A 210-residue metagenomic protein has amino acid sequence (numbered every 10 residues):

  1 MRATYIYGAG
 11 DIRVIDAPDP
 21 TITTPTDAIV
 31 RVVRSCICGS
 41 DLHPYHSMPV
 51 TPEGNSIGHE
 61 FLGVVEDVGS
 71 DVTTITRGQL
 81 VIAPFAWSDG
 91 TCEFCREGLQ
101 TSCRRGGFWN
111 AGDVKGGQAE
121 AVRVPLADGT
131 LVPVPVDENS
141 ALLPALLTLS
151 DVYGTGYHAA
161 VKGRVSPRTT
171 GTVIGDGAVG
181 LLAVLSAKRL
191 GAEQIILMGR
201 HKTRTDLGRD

Functional and structural regions predicted by a protein language model:
M1-T4: Short structural boundary motif marking the start of a folded domain
G8, V33, V68, D176 (+1 more regions): Cofactor-binding loop segments of dinucleotide-utilizing enzymes, especially the Rossmann-like FAD- and NAD(P)+-binding
D11-D19: Short glycine/threonine/proline-enriched tight-turn/helix- or strand-capping micro-motif at secondary-structure
P20-S35, M48-R96, K115, P135-E138: Glycine-rich beta-strand-centered segment in the early N-terminal region that forms part of a ligand/cofactor-binding
S40-Y45: Cytochrome P450 core scaffold surrounding the K-helix E-X-X-R motif and the conserved "meander" helix-loop region
L80, N139-D210: Mid-domain Rossmann-like dinucleotide-binding core that forms the NAD(H)/NADP(H) cofactor-binding site
A86-W87, D128, G177, H201: Flexible, active-site-proximal loop/turn residues at the rims of small-molecule/cofactor binding pockets and catalytic
T91-I174: NAD(P)H dinucleotide-binding glycine-rich loop of Rossmann-like/cofactor-binding domains, especially the beta1-alpha1
